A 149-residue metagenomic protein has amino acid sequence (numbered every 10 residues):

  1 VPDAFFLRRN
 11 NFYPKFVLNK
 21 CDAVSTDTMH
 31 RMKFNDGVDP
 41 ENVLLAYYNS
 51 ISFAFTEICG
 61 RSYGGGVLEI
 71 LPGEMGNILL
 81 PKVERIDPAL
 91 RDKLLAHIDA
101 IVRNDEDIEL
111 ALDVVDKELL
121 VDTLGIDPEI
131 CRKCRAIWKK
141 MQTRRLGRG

Functional and structural regions predicted by a protein language model:
V1-I86, D92, A96, A100 (+1 more regions): Polybasic, glycine- and aromatic-enriched phosphate-binding surface used to engage nucleic acids
R85-G149: Non-catalytic DNA-recognition/assembly elements of restriction-modification systems
